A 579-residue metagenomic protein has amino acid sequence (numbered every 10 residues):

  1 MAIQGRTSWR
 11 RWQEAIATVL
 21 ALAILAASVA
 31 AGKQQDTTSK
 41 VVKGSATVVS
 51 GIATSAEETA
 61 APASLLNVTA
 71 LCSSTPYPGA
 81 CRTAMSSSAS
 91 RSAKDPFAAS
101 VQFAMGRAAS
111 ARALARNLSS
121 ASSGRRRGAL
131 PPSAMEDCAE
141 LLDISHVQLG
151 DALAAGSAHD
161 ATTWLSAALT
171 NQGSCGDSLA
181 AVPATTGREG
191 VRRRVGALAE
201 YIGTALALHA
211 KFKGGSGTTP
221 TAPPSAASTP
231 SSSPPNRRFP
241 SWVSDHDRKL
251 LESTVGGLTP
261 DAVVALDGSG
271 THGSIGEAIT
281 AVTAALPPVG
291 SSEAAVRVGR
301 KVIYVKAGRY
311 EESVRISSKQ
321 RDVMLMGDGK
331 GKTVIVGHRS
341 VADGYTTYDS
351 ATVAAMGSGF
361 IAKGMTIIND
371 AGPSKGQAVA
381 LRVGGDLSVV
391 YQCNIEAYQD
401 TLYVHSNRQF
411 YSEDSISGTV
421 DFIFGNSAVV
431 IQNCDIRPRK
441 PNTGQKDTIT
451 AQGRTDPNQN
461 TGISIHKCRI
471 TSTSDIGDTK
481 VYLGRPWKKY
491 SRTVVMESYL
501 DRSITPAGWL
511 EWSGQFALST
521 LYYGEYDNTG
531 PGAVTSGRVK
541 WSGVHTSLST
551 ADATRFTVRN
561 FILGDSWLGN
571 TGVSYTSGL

Functional and structural regions predicted by a protein language model:
M1-W9: Short, low-complexity, Lys/Arg-enriched N-terminal segments of secretory-pathway carbohydrate enzymes
A2-I3, A15, K33-T59, L65 (+2 more regions): Sequence-level preference for short, compositionally simple segments enriched in small aliphatic or small polar residues
Q13-V29: Cleavable N-terminal signal peptides of Sec/SRP-targeted secreted and luminal proteins
S55-S64, V68-A99: An ectodomain-focused feature that recognizes extracytoplasmic/extracellular
L71-S73, A80-R82, S174-G176, D435 (+1 more regions): Sequence contexts marking disulfide-bonded cysteines in secreted/extracellular proteins
T75, M85, A89-L165, L169-Q172: Extended, amphipathic alpha-helical segments that serve as helical scaffolds
A158, Q172-V182, I202-A205: Alpha-helical bundle protein-protein interaction modules that mediate dimerization/oligomerization and scaffolding
